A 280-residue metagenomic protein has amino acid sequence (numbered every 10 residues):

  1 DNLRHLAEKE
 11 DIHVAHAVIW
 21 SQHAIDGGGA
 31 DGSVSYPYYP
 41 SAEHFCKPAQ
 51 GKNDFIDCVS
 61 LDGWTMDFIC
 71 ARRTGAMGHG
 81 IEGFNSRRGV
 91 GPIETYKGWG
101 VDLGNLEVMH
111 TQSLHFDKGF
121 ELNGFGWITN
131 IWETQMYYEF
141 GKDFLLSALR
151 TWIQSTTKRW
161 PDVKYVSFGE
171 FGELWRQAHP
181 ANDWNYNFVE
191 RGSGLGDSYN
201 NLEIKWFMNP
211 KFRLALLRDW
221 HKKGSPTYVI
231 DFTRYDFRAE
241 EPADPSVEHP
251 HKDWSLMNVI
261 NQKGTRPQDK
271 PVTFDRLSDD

Functional and structural regions predicted by a protein language model:
D1-A7, N185, L202, F207-F212 (+2 more regions): Active-site-adjacent structural elements in enzyme catalytic domains
D1-S60: Catalytic domains of cell-wall/extracellular-matrix polysaccharide-remodeling enzymes, centered on de-N-acetylation
D11-I19, K164-F168, A215: A structural signal for short, well-ordered beta-strand segments and their strand-loop junctions that often border
H23-G29, T134-Y138, L174-Q177, A215-L216: Short catalytic/ligand-binding loop motif for oxyanion handling, primarily in non-cytosolic enzymes, centered on
K52-L174: Catalytic grooves of carbohydrate-active enzymes
E139-F140, T157-V163, F212, L217-Y228: Intrinsically disordered, low-complexity coil segments
Q177-D219: Surface beta-strand/loop "capping" patches
L216-D280: Acidic-aromatic substrate-binding/catalytic surfaces of carbohydrate-active enzymes
